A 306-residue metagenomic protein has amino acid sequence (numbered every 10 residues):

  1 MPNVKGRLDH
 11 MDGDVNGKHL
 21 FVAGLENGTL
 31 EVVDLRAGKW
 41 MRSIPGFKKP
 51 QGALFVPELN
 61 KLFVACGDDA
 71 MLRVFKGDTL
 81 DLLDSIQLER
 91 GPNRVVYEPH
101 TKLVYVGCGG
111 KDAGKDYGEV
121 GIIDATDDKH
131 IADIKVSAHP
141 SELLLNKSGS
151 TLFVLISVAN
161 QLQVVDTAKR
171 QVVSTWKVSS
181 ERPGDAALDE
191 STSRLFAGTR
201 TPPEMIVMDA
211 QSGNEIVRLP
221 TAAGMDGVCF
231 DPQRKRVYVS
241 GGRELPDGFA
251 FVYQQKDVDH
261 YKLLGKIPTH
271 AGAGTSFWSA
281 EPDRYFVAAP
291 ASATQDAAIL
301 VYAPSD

Functional and structural regions predicted by a protein language model:
M1-D306: Predominantly soluble domains enriched in secretory-pathway, periplasmic, or organellar proteins
